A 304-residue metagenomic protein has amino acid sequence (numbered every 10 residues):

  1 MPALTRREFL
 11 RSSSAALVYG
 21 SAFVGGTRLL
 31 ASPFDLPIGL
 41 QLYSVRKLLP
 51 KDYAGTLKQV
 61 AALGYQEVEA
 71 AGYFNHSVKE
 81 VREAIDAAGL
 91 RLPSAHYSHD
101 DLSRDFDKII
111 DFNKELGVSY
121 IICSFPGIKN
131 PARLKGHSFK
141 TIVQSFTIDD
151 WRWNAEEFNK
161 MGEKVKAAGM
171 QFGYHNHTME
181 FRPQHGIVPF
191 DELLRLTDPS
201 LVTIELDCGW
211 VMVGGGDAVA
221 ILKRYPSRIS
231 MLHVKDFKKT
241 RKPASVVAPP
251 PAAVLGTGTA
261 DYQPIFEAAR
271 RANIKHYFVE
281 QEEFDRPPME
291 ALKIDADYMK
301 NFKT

Functional and structural regions predicted by a protein language model:
M1-V18: N-terminal secretory signal peptides and thylakoid transit peptides that target proteins across membranes
S14, E67, R91, H99-I204 (+1 more regions): Active-site acidic/histidine proton-transfer and metal-coordination neighborhood in alpha/beta enzyme cores
V24-K51, K58-Q59: C-terminal segment of N-terminal export signals and the immediately downstream linker at the start of the mature
S32-P33, L57-A62, H76-L92, D107-V118 (+4 more regions): Acidic (Asp/Glu)-rich catalytic clusters
L40, V60, V68, I85 (+7 more regions): Conserved, mostly hydrophobic/aromatic
R46-P50, E69-E80, S98-F106, P131 (+5 more regions): Acidic-and-aromatic substrate-binding clefts and catalytic sites of carbohydrate-active enzymes
L48-Q59, S103-F112, G214-I221, Y262: Short, acidic/polar
K166-T259, F266: Acidic/histidine-rich catalytic cores of soluble enzymes
